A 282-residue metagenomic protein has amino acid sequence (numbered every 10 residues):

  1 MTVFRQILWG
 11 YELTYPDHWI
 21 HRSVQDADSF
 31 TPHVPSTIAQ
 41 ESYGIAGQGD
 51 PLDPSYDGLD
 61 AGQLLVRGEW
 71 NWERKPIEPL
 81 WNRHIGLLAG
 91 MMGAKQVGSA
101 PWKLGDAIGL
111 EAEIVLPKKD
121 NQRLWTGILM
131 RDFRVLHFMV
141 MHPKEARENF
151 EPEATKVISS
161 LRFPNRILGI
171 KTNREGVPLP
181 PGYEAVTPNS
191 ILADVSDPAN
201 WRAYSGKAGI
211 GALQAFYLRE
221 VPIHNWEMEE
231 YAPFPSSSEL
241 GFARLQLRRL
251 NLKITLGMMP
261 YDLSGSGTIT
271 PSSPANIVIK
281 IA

Functional and structural regions predicted by a protein language model:
M1, A61, V135-H137, A199-W201: Short, solvent-exposed beta-strand edge segments and adjacent coil->beta transition regions
M1-I38, R162-I191: N-terminal "mature-domain start" segment
W9-L13, D120-Q122, R134, E175-V177 (+1 more regions): Short acidic/polar mixed-charge low-complexity motifs
W19, R134-P181, I277-A282: Surface-exposed amphipathic alpha-helical segments
V24-W125, H142-K144, V195-A199, S205-R248 (+2 more regions): Conserved polar/disulfide-associated segments of primarily extracytoplasmic proteins
D120-L124, V157, E184-N189: Short amphipathic beta-strand starts and helix->beta connectors
G127-D132: Short glycine/proline-enriched loop/turn "hinge" motifs that connect secondary-structure elements and lie
